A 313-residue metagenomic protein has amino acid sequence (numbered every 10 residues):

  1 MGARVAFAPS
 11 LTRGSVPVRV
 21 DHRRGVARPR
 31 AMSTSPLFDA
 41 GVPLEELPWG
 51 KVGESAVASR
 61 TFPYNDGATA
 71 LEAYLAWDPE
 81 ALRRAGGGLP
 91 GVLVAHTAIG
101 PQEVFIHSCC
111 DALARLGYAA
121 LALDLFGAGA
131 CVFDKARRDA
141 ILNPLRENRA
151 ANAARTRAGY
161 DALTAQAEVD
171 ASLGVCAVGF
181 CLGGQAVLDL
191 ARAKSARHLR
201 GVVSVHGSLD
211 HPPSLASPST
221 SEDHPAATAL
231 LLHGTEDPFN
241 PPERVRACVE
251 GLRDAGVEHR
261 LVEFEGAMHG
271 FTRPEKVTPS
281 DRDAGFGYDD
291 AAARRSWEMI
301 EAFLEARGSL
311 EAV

Functional and structural regions predicted by a protein language model:
M1-D21: N-terminal chloroplast transit peptides
R28-R30: Sec/Tat signal peptide C-region and signal peptidase I cleavage site
S33-V313: N-terminal cap/leader regions of alpha/beta-hydrolase-fold enzymes, predominantly small-molecule hydrolases
